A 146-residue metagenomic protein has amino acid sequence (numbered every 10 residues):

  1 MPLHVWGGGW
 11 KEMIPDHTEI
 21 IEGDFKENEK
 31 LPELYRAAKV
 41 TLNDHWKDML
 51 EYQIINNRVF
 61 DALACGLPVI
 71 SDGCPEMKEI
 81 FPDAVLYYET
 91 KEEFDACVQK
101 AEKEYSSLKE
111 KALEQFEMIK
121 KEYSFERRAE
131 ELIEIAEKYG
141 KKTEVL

Functional and structural regions predicted by a protein language model:
M1-V59, A64-P82: Nucleotide-sugar donor-binding catalytic core of glycosyltransferases
N28, K91-F94, Y105, F125: Residues at or immediately preceding the N-termini of alpha-helices
L34, C97-K100, I135: CheY-like receiver
R58, C97, E114-Q115: Short, hydrophobic/aromatic alpha-helical segments in well-folded domains
F81, V98, A112: Short, flexible helix/strand-to-coil boundary loops that buttress conserved ligand/catalytic motifs in alpha/beta
V85-E92, K100-S106: Conserved acidic donor-binding segment of nucleotide-sugar-dependent glycosyltransferases
K103-A136, T143: A charged, aromatic-enriched C-terminal amphipathic alpha-helix characteristic of glycosyltransferases across folds
